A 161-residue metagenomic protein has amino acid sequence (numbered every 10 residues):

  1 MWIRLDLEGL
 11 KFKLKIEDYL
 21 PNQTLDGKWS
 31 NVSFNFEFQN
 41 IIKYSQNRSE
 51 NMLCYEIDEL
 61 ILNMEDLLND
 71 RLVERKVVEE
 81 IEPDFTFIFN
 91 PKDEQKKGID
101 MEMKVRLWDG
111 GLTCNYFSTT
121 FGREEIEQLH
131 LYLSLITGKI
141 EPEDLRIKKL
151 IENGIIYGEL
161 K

Functional and structural regions predicted by a protein language model:
M1-L7: Extreme N-terminal tail/first-helix region
I3, F12, S30-F36, E56 (+3 more regions): One face of beta-strands
L7-N22: N-terminal intrinsically disordered, cationic/polar leader segments that include organellar targeting peptides
D18-L20, S49-Y55, R123-E124: A short, sequence-level motif marking secondary-structure junctions
Y19, L25-Q39, D93-D109: Amphipathic N-proximal alpha-helical interface segments
S30-L72: Short, well-structured hydrophobic secondary-structure segments
E74-R123: Amphipathic protein-protein interaction modules
R106-K161: Mixed-charge, glycine-accented linear interaction segment located at domain edges/termini
